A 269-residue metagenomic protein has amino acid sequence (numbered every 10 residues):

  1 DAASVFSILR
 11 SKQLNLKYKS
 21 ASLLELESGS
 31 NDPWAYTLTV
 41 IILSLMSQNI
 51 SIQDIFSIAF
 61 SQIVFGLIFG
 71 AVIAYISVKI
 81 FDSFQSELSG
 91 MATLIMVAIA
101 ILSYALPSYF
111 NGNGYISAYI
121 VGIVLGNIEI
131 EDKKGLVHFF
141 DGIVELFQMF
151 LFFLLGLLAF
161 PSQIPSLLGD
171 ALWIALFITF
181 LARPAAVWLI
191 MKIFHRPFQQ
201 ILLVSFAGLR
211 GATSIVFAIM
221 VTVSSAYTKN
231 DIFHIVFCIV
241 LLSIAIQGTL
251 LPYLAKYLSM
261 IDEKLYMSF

Functional and structural regions predicted by a protein language model:
D1, I58-G70, S108-G122, G169-A182: Structural signature of hydrophobic alpha-helical transmembrane segments
D1-Q13, P161-C238, L242-M260: Transmembrane alpha-helices that form the ion-translocation and gating core of multi-pass ion transport proteins
A2-V5, A35-L43, F69-A74, V78 (+8 more regions): Alpha-helical transmembrane segments and their lipid-water interface positions in multi-pass membrane proteins
N15-E27, N31-T37, Q53-I58, K133-V137 (+2 more regions): Membrane-interface alpha-helices at helix entry/exit sites of multi-pass transporters
E27-I42, T93-A105, V144-G156, L202-F217: Small-residue-rich segments of transmembrane alpha-helices in multi-pass membrane proteins, especially helix faces
D82-L88, Y104-I174, I193-L202, V223-I235: Membrane-interface junctions of multi-pass transporters
L88-A92, L102-S117, I239-K256: Flexible hinge motifs at transmembrane-helix junctions and intramembrane kinks/re-entrant loops in multi-pass membrane
M260-F269: Non-transmembrane accessory domains of multi-pass membrane transporters/channels
